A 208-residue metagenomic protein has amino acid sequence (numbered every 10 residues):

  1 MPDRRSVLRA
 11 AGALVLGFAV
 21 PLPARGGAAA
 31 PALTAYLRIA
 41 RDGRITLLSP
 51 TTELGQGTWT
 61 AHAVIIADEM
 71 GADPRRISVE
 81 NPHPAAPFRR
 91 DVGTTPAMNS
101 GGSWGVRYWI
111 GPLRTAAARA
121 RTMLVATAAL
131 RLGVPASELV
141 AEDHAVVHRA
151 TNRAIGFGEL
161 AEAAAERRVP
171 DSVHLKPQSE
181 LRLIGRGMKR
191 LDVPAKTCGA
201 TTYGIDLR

Functional and structural regions predicted by a protein language model:
P2-V20, G26-R208: Cofactor-binding beta-sheet edge motifs in enzyme active sites
